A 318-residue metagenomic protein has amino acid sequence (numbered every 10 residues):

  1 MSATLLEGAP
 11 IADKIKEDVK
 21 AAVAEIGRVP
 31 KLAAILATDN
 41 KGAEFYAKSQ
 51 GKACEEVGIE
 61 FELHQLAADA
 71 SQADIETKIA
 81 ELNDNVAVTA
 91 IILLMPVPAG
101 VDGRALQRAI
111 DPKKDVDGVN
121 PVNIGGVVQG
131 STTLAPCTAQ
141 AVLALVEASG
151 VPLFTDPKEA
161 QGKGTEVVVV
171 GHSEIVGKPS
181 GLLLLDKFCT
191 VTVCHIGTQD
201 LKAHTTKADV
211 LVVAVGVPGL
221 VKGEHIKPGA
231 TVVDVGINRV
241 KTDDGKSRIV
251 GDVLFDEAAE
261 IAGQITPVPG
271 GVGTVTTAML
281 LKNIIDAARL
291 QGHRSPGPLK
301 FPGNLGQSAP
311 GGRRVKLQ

Functional and structural regions predicted by a protein language model:
M1-R28: Positively charged, low-complexity intrinsically disordered leader regions
S2-T4, V275-Q318: C-terminal helix-to-coil terminal segments
V29-D39: Short beta-strand segments enriched in small/hydrophobic residues
A37-G51, T133-T231, V235, V240 (+2 more regions): Glycine-rich phosphate/diphosphate-binding loop of Rossmann-like nucleotide-binding domains
C54-A68, V191-V193: Short beta-strand elements in bilobed, periplasmic/extracellular small-molecule ligand-binding domains
D74-V86: Short, well-structured alpha-helical segments in soluble
L93-G162: Anion-binding alpha/beta catalytic cores of soluble intermediary-metabolism enzymes, centered on
L106-I124, G236-Q291: Rossmann-fold NAD(P)-binding glycine/threonine-rich loop
